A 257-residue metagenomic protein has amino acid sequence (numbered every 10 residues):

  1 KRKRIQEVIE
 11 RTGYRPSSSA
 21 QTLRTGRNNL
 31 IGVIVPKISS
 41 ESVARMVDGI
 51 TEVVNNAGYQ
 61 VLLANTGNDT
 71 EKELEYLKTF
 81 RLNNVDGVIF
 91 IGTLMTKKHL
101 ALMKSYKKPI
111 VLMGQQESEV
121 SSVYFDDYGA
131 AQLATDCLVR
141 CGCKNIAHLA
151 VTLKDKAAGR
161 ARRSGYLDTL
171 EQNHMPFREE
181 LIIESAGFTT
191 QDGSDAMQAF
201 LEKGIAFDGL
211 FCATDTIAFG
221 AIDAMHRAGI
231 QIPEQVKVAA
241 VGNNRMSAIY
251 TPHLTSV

Functional and structural regions predicted by a protein language model:
K1-N29, R45: N-terminal helix-turn-helix DNA-binding module of bacterial transcription factors
E7-T12, E52-A57, K78-R81, K104-L112 (+1 more regions): Bacterial carbohydrate/catabolite-sensing allosteric modules
R11-S17, E71, I91-T93, S194 (+1 more regions): Short gly/ser/thr-rich secondary-structure transition/capping motifs
P16, T25-S39, A57-Y59: Interdomain hinge and pocket-entrance segments immediately C-terminal to HTH DNA-binding domains
V35-E52: N-terminal winged-helix
S42-R45, K72, K98-H99, G165 (+1 more regions): Phosphate- and divalent-cation-binding pockets in alpha/beta enzyme and binding domains that engage nucleotide-derived
N55-K97, A101: Central regulatory/effector-binding core of bacterial HTH transcription factors
